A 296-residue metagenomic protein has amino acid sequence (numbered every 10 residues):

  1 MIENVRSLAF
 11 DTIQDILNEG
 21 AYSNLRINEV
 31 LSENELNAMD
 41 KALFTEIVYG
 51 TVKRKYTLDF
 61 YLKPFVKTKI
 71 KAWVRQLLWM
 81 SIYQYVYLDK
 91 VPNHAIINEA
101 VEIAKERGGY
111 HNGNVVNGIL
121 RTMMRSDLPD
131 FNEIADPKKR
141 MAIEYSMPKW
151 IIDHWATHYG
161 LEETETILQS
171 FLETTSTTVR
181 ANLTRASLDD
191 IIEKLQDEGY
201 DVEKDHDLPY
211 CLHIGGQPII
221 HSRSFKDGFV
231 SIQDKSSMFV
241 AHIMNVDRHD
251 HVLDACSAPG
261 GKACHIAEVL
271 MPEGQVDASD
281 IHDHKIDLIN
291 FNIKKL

Functional and structural regions predicted by a protein language model:
M1-L296: S-adenosylmethionine
